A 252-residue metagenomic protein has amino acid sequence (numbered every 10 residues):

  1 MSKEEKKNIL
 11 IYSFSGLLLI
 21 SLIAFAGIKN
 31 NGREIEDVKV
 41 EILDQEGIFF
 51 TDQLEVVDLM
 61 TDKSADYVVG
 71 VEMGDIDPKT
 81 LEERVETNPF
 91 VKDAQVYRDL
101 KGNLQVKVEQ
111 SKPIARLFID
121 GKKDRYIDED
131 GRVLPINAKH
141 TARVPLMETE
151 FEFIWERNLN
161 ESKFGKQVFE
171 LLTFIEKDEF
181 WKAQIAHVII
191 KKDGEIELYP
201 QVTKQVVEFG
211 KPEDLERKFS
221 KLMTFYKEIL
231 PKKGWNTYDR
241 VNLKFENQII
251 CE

Functional and structural regions predicted by a protein language model:
M1-D44, F49, Q53-E72, I76-T87 (+1 more regions): Charged, solvent-exposed interaction patches on well-folded alpha/beta domains that mediate macromolecular contacts
